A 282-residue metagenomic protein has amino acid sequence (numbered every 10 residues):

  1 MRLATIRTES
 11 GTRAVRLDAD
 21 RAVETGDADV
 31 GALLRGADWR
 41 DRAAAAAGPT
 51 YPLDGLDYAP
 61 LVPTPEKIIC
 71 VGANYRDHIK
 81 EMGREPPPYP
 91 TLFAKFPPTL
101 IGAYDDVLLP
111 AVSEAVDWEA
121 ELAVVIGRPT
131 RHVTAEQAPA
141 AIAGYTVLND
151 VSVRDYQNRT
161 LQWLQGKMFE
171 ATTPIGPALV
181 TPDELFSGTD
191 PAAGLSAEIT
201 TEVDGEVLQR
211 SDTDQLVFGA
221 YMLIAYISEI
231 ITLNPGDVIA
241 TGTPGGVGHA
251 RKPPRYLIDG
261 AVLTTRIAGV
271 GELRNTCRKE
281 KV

Functional and structural regions predicted by a protein language model:
M1-P90, A192, T200, E206-V207 (+1 more regions): N-terminal non-catalytic cap/leader segment that marks the start of a structured domain
A4, Y58-P60, E81-G83, V107-V116 (+4 more regions): A generic local secondary-structure boundary/capping motif
R7, K95, A111, W118-L122 (+5 more regions): Short, structured patches in soluble enzyme cores that scaffold and shape functional sites
E9-S10, Y51, H78, R84 (+1 more regions): Catalytic-pocket segment enriched in acidic/His residues
P63, C70, D117-E119, N234 (+1 more regions): Residue-level recognition of short, solvent-exposed, well-ordered loop/turn junctions that link secondary-structure
P86-A103, W118, I258-G269: Structural signature of FAD isoalloxazine-binding scaffolds in flavoprotein oxidoreductases
I126, V133-L148: RNA pseudouridine synthases
